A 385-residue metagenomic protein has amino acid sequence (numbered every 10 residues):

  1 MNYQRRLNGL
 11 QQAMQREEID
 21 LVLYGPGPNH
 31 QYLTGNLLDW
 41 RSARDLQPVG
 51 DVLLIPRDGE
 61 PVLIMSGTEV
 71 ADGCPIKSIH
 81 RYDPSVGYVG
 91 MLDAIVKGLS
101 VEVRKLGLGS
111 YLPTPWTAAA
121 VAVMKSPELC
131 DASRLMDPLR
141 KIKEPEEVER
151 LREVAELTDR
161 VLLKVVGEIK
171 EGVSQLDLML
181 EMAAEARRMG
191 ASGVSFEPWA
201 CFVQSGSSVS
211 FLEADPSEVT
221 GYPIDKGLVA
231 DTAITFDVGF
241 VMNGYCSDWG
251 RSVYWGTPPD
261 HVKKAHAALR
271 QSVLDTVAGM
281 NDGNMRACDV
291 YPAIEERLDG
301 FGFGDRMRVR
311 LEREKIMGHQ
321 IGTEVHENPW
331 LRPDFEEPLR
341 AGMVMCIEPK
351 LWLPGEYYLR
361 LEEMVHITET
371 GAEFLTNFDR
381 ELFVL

Functional and structural regions predicted by a protein language model:
M1-L385: Active-site neighborhoods and metal-handling regions in enzymes and metal-associated proteins
